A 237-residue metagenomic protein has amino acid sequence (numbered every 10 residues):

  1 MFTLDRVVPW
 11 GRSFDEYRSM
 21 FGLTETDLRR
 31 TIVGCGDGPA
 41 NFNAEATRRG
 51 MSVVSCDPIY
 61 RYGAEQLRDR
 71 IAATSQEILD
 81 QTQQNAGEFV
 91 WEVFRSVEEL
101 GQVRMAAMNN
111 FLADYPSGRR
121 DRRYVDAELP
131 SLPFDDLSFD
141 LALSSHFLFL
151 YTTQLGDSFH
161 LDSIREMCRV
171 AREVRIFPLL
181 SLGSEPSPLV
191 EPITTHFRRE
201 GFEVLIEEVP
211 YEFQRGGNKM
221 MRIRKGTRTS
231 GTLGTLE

Functional and structural regions predicted by a protein language model:
M1-R29, R48-R49, A64-L67: Class I SAM-dependent methyltransferase Rossmann-like catalytic core, especially the SAM/SAH-binding loop
D27-E45, R49-P58: Conserved class I S-adenosyl-L-methionine
R48-R122: Class I S-adenosyl-L-methionine-dependent methyltransferase module
R120-S131: Conserved SAM-binding strand-loop segment of SAM-dependent methyltransferases
P130-L143: A short acidic, Gly/Pro-enriched loop at the edge of an enzyme's catalytic core that lines a small-molecule cofactor
Y151-E166: A short, conserved alpha-helix within the catalytic core of class I
M167-L180: Conserved beta-strand signature within the Rossmann-like core of class I S-adenosyl-L-methionine
L182-E237: Class I S-adenosyl-L-methionine
